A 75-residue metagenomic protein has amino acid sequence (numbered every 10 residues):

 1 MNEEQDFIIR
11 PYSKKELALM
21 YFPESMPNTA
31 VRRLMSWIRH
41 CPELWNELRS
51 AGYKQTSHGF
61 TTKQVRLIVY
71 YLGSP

Functional and structural regions predicted by a protein language model:
M1-I9: A detector for short, charged/polar N-terminal pre-domain segments
N2-E3, L19, Y53: Residue-level detector of alpha-helix boundaries and kinks
I8-S25: Polyanion-binding surface elements
E16, R33, Q64: Ca2+-coordinating acidic residues in Ca2+-binding motifs
Y21, L34, I38, I68-L72: Amphipathic alpha-helical interface segments used for dimerization/assembly
E24-G59: Major-groove DNA-recognition helix of helix-turn-helix-type DNA-binding domains
H58-P75: A short, Lys/Arg-enriched interface patch at domain edges and termini
